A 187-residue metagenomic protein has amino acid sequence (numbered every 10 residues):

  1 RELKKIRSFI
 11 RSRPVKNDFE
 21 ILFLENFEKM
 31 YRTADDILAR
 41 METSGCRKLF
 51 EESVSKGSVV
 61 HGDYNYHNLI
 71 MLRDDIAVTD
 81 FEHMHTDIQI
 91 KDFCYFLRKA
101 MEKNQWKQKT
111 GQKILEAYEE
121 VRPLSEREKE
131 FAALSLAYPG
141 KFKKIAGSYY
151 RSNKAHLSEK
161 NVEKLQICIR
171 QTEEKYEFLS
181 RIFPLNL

Functional and structural regions predicted by a protein language model:
R1-V59, E163-K164: ATP-dependent phospho-/nucleotidyl transfer catalytic cores
K4, F142-L187: ATP/Mg2+ or Mg2+-diphosphate-binding catalytic cores that bind nucleotide phosphates or diphosphates via glycine-rich
R32, A39, T43, N65-V78 (+2 more regions): Short helix-capping and hinge/turn segments at secondary-structure transitions, especially at repeat and domain
R40-I90: Active-site acidic catalytic loop and adjacent metal/ATP-binding pocket of ATP-dependent phosphoryl transfer enzymes
I90-P123, L136-H156: Active-site activation/catalytic loop segments of kinase-like enzymes and analogous catalytic loops in related
L124-E128: Helix N-cap / loop-to-helix initiation motif
